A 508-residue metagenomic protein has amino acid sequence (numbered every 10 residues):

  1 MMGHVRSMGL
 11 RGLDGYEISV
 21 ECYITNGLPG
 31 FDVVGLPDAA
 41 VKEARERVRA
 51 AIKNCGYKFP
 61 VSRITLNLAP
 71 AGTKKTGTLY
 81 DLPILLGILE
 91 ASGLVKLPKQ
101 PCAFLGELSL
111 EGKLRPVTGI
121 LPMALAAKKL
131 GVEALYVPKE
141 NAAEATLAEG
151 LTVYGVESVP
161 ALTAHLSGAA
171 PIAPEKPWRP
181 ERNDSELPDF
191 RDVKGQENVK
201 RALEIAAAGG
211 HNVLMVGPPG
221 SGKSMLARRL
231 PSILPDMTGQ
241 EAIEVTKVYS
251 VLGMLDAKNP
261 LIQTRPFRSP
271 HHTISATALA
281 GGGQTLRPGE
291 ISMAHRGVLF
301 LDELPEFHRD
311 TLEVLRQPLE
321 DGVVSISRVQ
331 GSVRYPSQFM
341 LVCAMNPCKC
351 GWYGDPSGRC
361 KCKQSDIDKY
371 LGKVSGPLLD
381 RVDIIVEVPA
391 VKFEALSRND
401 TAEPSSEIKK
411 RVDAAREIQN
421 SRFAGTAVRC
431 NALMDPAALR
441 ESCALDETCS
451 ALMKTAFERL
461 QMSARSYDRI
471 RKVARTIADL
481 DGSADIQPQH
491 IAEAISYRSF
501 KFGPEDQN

Functional and structural regions predicted by a protein language model:
M1-L214, P218-S224, I262, Y467 (+1 more regions): Peripheral, non-AAA+ core regions of ATP-driven protein-machinery
I18-I24, L279, D383-V386: Short beta-strand elements
V34, A40-R45, P60, N67-G77 (+2 more regions): Basic, amphipathic alpha-helical bundle interface domains used for macromolecular binding and assembly
E111, L301-H308, G351: Catalytic P-loop NTPase motifs of RecA-like helicase/translocase cores
S167-I205, G209, D236-I291: P-loop NTPase nucleotide-binding/switch module
M215-D256, D321: Walker A/P-loop
R296, D302-E303, V314: Walker B catalytic acidic pair
